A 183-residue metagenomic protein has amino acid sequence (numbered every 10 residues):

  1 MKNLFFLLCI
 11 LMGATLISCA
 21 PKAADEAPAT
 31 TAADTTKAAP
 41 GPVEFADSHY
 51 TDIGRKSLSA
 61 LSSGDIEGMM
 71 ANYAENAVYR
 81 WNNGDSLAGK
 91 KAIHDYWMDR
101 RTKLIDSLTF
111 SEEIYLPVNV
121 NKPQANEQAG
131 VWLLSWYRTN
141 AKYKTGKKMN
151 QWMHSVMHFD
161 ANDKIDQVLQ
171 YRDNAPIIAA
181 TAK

Functional and structural regions predicted by a protein language model:
M1-F5, P21: Positively charged n-region of N-terminal signal peptides that target proteins for export
L4-G13: Sec-dependent N-terminal signal peptides
T15-S18: C-terminal motif of bacterial Sec signal peptides marking the signal peptidase cleavage site
A20-S63, E67, A71: Short, low-complexity N-terminal intrinsically disordered segments enriched in polar/charged residues
V78-A88, K103, P123: A short gly/proline-enriched turn/hairpin at secondary-structure junctions
W97-T145: Surface-exposed, charged secondary-structure patches
W136, M149-H154: Short, surface-exposed coil-to-beta transition loops
D166-K183: Low-complexity, intrinsically disordered terminal/linker segments enriched in charged and Gly/Pro repeats
